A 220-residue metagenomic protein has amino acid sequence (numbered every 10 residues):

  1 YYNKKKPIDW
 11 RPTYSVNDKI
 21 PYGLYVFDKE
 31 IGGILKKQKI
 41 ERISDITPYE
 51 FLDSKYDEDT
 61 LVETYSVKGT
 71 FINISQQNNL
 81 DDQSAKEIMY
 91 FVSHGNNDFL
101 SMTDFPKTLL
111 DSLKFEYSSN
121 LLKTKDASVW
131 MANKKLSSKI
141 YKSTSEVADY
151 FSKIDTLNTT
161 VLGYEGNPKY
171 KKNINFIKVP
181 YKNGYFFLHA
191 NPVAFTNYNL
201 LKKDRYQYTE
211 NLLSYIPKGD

Functional and structural regions predicted by a protein language model:
Y1-D59: Aromatic-Pro/Gly-enriched surface loop or interdomain linker that acts as a lid/target-recognition segment
T13-D18, S75-N78, N197-N199: Second-shell loop/turn segments in exported
D18-Y22, N78-D82, K203: Soluble non-cytosolic domains of exported or imported proteins
K29, K86-Y90, E210: Solvent-exposed, polar/charged alpha-helical surfaces in well-ordered, non-transmembrane soluble domains, broadly
I40-A132: Membrane-embedded segments
L100-N175: An acidic, glycine-rich "communication" segment
D155-D220: A glycine-centered loop/beta-turn motif at secondary-structure junctions
